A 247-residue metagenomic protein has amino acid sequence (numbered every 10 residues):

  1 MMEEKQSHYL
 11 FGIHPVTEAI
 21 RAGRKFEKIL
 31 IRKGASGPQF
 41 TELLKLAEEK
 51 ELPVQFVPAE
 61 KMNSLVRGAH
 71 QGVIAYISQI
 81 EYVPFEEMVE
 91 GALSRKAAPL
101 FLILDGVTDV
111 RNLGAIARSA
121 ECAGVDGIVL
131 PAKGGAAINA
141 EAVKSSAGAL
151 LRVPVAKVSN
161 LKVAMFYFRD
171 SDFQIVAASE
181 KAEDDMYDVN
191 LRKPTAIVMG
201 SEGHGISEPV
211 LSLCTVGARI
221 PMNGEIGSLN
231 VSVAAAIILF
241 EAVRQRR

Functional and structural regions predicted by a protein language model:
M1-G91: N-terminal positively charged helical leader segments and presequences
T17, A22-G23, E141-A149, E208-R247: Structured adenosyl-cofactor binding patch, chiefly the S-adenosyl-L-methionine
E18-K25, E90-D185: RNA substrate-binding interface of SAM-dependent RNA methyltransferases
P58, S78, D105, P131-A132 (+5 more regions): Short beta->alpha connector loops at strand-helix junctions that form conserved, small/polar/Pro-enriched
E60-L65, Y82-V83, L161-M165, D184 (+1 more regions): A short acidic, often aromatic-flanked loop/helix-cap motif at beta-alpha or helix-coil junctions that lines enzyme
L65-S78, S146-A149, V158, R192-G200: Short basic, glycine-rich beta-strand/loop surfaces that mediate nucleic-acid
V176-S232: Active-site/ligand-binding-proximal alpha/beta "capping" segment
